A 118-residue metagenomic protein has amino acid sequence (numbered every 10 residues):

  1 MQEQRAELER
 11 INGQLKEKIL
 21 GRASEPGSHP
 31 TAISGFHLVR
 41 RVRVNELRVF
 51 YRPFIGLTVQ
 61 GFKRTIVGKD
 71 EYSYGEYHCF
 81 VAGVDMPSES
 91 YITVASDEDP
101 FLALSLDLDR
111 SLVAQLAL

Functional and structural regions predicted by a protein language model:
M1-A32, H37-V39, N45: A short, N-terminal "cap"/entry segment at the start of jelly-roll beta-barrel domains of the cupin/DSBH fold
S28-L118: N-terminal regulatory/effector-sensing and dimerization cores that precede helix-turn-helix DNA-binding domains
